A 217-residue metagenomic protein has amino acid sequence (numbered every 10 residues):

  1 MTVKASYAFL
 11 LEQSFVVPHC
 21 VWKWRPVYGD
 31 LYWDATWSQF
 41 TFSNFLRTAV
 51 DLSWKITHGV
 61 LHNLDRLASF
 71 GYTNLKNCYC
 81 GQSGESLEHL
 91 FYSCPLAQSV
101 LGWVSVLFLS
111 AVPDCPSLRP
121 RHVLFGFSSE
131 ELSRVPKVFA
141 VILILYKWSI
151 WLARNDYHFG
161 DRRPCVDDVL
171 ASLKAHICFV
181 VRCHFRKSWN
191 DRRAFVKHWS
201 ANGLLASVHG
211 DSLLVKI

Functional and structural regions predicted by a protein language model:
M1-G84, S149, V215-I217: Helix/loop segments that flank and initiate small ligand/metal-binding modules
P26-T41, S117-R134: Short amphipathic alpha-helical segments and their helix-coil junctions
L64-R66, L101-V106, I150-R162: Short amphipathic alpha-helical interface patches used for protein-protein assembly/oligomerization
A68-R119, L124-F125: Short Cys/His-based metal-binding microdomains
S69-G71, S93-P95, P164-V169, K187-A194: Short amphipathic alpha-helical segments embedded in low-complexity Lys/Glu-rich regions
S133-D161: Short flanking/linker segments adjacent to small metal-binding domains or redox-active Cys/His motifs
P164-V181: Short secondary-structure subsegments characteristic of cysteine-rich extracellular domains
N190-I217: C-terminal helix/juxtamembrane-tail motif
